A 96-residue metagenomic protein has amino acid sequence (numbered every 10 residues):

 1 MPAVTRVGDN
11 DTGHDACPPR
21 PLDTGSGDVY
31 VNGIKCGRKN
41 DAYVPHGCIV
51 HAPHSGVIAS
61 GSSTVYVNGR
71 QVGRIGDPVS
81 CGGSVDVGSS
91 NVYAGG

Functional and structural regions predicted by a protein language model:
P2-G96: Intrinsically disordered, low-complexity proline/glycine-rich segments
